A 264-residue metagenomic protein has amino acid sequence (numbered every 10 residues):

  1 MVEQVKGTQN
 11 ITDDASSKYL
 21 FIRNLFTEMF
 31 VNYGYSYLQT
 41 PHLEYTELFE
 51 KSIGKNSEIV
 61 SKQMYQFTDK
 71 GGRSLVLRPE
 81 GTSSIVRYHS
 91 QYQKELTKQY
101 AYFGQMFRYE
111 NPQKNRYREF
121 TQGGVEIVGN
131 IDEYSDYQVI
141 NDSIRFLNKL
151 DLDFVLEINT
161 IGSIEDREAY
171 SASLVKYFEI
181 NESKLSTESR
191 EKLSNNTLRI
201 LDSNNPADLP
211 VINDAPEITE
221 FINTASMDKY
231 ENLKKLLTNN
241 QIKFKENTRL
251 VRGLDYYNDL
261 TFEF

Functional and structural regions predicted by a protein language model:
M1-F264: TRNA-recognition modules of translation machinery and tRNA-sensing kinases, especially anticodon-binding
